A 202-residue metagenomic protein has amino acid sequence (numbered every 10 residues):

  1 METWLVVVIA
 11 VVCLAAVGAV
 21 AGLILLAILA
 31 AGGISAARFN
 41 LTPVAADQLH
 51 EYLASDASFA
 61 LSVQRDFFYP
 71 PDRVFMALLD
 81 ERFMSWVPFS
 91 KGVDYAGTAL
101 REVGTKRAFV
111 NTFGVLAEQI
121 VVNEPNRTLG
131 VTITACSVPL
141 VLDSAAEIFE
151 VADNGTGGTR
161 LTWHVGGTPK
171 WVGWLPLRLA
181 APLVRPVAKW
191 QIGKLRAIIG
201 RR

Functional and structural regions predicted by a protein language model:
T3-V8, V12, A19, A135-W190 (+1 more regions): Beta-strand/loop substructures that line and gate deep hydrophobic ligand-binding cavities in soluble
V6-C13, G18-A99: Hydrophobic ligand-binding cavity/cleft-lining segments
I28-S35, F75, G104-R107, A145-D153: Short, mixed-charge, low-aromatic patches
Y52-S55, D66, R82-W86, D94-A146 (+2 more regions): Glycine-rich portal/gate segments that line the openings of hydrophobic small-molecule binding cavities
D66-P70, V110, N123, A152-N154 (+1 more regions): Solvent-exposed residues in well-ordered beta-strands and their adjoining turns, especially edge/terminal strands
